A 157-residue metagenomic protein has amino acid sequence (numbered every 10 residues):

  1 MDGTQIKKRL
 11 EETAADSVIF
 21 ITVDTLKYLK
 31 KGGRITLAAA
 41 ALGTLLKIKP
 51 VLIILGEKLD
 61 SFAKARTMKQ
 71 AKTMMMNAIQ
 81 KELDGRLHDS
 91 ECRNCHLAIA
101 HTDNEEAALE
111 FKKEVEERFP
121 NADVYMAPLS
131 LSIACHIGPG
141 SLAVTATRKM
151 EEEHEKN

Functional and structural regions predicted by a protein language model:
M1-N157: Mixed-charge interfacial surface used for oligomerization/domain docking and macromolecular partner engagement
